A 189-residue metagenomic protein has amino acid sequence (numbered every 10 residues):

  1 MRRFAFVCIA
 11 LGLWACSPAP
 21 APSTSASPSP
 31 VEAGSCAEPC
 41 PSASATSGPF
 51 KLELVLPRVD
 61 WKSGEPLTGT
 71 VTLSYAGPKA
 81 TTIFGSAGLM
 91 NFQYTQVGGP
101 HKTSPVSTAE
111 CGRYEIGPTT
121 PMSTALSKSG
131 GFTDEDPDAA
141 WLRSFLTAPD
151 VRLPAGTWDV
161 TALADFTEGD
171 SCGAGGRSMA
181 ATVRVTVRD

Functional and structural regions predicted by a protein language model:
M1-F4: Positively charged n-region of N-terminal signal peptides that target proteins for export
G12-A15: C-terminal motif of bacterial Sec signal peptides marking the signal peptidase cleavage site
S17-P20: Bacterial signal peptide processing site
P28-K62: Low-complexity, acidic Ser/Thr/Pro/Gly-rich terminal tails and inter-domain linkers that flank the onset of structured
E65-G69: Structural beta-strand segments of beta-rich domains
L73-P78: Asparagine-centered strand-capping/turn motif at beta-strand->loop junctions
K79-A87: Short, hydrophobic/aromatic beta-strand segments
G85, Y94-D189: Extended, well-structured beta-strand/loop surface patches that form recognition or cofactor-anchoring regions within
